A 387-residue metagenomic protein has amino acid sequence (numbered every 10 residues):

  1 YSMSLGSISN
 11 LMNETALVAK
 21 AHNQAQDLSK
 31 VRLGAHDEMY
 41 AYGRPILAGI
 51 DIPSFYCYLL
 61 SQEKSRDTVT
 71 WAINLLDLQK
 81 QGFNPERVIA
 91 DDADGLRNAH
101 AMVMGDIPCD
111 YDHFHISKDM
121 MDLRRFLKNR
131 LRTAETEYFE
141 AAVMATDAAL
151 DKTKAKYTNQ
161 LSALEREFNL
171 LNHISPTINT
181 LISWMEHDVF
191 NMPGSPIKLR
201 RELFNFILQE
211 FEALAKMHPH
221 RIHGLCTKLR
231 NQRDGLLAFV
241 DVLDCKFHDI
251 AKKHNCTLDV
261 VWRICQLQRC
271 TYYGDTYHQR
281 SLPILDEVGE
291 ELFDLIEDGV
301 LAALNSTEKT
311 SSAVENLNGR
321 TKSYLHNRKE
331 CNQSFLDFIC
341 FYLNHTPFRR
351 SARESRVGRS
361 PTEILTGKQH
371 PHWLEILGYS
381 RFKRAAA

Functional and structural regions predicted by a protein language model:
Y1-I89, D94-D106, F126, R130 (+2 more regions): RNase H-like nuclease fold core
T15-A19, R124, L343-R350: A generic secondary-structure signal for well-formed alpha-helical elements
M104-T133: Inter-helix linker motif
N129-M144, T153-K156, S162, A303 (+2 more regions): Active-site proximal helix-loop segment of RNase H-like, two-metal nucleases, encompassing DDE(D)
E135-T257: Non-catalytic, alpha-helical, charged scaffold/linker segments that couple or flank catalytic or architectural cores
D147-E165, C265-R280, V288-L295: An anionic, glycine-rich sequence signature occurring as long contiguous blocks
S175-I178, I182-S183, H187, N191-G194 (+8 more regions): C-terminal domain-tail junction helix/linker
